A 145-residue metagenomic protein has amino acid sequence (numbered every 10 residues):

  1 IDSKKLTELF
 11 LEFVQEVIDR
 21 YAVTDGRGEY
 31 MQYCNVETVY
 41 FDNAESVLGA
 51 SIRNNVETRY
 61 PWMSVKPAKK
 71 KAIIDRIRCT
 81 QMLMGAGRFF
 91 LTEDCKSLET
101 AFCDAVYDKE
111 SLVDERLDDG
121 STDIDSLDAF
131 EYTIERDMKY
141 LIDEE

Functional and structural regions predicted by a protein language model:
I1-L117, Y140-L141: Mg2+-dependent endonuclease catalytic cores in nucleic-acid-processing enzymes, primarily RNase H-like
E37-Y40, D123-I134: Phosphate/NTP-binding elements of NTP-utilizing enzymes
Y107, I134-E135: Residue-level marker of positions within ordered structural domains that often coincide with functionally constrained
D119-S121: Active-site metal-coordination segments of metallo-dependent hydrolases
E135-E145: Acidic two-metal-ion nuclease catalytic site recognized across multiple nuclease folds, prominently DnaQ/RNase D-T
